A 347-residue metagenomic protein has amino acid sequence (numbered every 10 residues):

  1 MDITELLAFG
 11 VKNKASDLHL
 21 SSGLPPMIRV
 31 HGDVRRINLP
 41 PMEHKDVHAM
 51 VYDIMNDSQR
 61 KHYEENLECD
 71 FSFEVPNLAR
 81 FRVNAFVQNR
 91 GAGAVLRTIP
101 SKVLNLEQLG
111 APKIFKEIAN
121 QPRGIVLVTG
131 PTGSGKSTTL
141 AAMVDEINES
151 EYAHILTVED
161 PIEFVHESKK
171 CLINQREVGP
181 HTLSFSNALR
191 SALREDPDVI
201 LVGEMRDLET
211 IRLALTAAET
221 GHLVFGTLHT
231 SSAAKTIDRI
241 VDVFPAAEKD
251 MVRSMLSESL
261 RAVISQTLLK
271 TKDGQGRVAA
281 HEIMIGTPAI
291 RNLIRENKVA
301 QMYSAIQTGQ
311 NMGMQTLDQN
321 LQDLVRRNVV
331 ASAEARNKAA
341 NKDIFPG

Functional and structural regions predicted by a protein language model:
M1-G347: Short, flexible helix-loop junctions that flank or precede catalytic/ligand sites
